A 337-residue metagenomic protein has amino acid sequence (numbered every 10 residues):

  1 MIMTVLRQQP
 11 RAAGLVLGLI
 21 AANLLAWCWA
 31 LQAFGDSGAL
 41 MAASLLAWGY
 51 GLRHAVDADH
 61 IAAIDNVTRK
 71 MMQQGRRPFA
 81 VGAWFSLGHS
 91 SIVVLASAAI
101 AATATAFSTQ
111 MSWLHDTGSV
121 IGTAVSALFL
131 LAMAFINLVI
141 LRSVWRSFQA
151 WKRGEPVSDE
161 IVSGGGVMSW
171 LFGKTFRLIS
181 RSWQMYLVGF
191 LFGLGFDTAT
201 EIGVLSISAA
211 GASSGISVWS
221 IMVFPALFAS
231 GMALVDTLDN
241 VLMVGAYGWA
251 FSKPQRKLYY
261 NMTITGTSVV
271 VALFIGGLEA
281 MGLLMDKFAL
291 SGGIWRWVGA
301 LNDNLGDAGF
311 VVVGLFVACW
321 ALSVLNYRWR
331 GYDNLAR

Functional and structural regions predicted by a protein language model:
I2-G14, A210-W219, V235, V241-R337: C-terminal regulatory/interaction regions
V5, P10, L17-C28, A80-V81 (+1 more regions): Membrane helix-loop-helix hairpins that form the core translocation module of multi-pass transporters
Q8-A21, W27-A58, P78-W84, V167-G195 (+1 more regions): Small-residue-enriched transmembrane helix starts and helix-helix packing motifs in multi-pass inner-membrane proteins
N23, D57, H89, L131 (+3 more regions): Divalent metal-coordination and catalytic microenvironments
W29-Q32, M41-T109, G203-V223, G245-A250: Juxtamembrane transmembrane-helix termini in multi-pass membrane transport proteins
V56, H60, L141-W151, L234-W249: Membrane-water interface of transmembrane alpha-helices
A80-A96, G231, T263-M281: Hydrophobic alpha-helical membrane-insertion segments
L128-E155, S169-W170, L273-K287, A318-W329: Transmembrane helix exit motif
